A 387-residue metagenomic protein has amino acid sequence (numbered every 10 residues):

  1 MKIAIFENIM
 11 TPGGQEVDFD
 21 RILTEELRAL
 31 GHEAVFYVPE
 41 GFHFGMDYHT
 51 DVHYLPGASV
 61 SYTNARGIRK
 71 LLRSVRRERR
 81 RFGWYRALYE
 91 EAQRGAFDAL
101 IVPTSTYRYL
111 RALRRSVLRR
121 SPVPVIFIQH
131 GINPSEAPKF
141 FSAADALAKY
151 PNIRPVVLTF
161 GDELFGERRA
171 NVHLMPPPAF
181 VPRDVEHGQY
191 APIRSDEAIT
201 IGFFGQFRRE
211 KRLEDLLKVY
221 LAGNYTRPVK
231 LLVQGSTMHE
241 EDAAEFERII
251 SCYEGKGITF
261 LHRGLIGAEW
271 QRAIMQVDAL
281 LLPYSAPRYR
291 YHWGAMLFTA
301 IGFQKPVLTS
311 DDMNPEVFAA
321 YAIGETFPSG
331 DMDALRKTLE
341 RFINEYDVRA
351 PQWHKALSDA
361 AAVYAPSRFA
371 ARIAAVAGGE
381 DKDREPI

Functional and structural regions predicted by a protein language model:
E7-R21, R208-K211: A short, glycine/small-residue-rich beta-strand->loop->alpha-helix junction that serves as a flexible
G14-Q15, E210, S329-R336, N344-G378: A charged, aromatic-enriched C-terminal amphipathic alpha-helix characteristic of glycosyltransferases across folds
A29-R77, S236-D242: N-terminal strand-loop element at the rim of the active site of nucleotide-sugar-dependent glycosyltransferases
P134-L174, A179-V181: A short, active-site helix/loop in glycosyltransferases that binds the activated sugar's phosphate group
P192-K211, L217-L221, L231-L232: Conserved donor-binding/catalytic core segment of Leloir-type glycosyltransferases
K230-E245, R263: Glycosyltransferase donor-sugar binding loop
A243-Q271: Nucleotide-activated donor-binding/catalytic signature segment of Leloir-type glycosyltransferases, i.e., the conserved
L282-F298, S310-D312, E316-V317: Nucleotide-sugar-dependent
